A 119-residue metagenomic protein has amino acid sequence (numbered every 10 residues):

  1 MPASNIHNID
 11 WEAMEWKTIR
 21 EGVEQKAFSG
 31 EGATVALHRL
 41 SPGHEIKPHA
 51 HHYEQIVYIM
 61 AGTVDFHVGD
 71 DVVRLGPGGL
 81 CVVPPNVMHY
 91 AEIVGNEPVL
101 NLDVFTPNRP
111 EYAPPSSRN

Functional and structural regions predicted by a protein language model:
M1-G32, S116-N119: A short, N-terminal "cap"/entry segment at the start of jelly-roll beta-barrel domains of the cupin/DSBH fold
A27, V35-R39, I56, L80-V82: Conserved hydrophobic/aromatic beta-strand scaffold that supports enzyme active sites
E31, H67-G69, P85: Short strand-coil-strand connectors
A36-A50: Conserved short histidine dyad/triad with adjacent acidic residue
Y53-V64, G69: Glycine- and acidic-residue-biased ligand/ion/polar-headgroup-sensing regions
D71-P85: Short acidic-glycine-tyrosine-enriched beta hairpin
P85-E111: Ligand-binding loop in jelly-roll beta-barrel domains
